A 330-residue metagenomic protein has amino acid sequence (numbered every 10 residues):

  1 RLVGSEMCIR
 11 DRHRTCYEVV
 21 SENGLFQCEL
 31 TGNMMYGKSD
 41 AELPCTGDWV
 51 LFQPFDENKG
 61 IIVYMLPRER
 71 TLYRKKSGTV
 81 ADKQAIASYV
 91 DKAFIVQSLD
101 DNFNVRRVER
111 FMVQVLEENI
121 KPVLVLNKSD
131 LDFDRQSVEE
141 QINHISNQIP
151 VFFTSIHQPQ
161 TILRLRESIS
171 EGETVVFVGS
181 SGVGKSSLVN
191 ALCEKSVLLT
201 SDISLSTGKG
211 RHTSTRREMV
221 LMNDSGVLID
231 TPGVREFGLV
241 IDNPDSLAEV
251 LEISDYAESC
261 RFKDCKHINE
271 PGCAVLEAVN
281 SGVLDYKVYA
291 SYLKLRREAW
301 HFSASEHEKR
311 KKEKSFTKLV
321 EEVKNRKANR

Functional and structural regions predicted by a protein language model:
L2-C8: Short, small-residue-biased leader/transition segments that mark boundaries at the very start of proteins
T15-V19: Short aromatic-glycine-enriched beta-strand elements
L25-E42: Beta-strand/loop nucleic-acid-binding surfaces
S39-D56, P67-I86, K92, K121-P122 (+4 more regions): Helix-rich effector regions associated with P-loop NTPase G domains
I86-D91, I95-N147: Phosphate-binding glycine-rich loops and their immediate beta-loop-alpha structural context
L131-V183: Canonical P-loop GTPase G-domain recognition
S186: Walker A/P-loop
